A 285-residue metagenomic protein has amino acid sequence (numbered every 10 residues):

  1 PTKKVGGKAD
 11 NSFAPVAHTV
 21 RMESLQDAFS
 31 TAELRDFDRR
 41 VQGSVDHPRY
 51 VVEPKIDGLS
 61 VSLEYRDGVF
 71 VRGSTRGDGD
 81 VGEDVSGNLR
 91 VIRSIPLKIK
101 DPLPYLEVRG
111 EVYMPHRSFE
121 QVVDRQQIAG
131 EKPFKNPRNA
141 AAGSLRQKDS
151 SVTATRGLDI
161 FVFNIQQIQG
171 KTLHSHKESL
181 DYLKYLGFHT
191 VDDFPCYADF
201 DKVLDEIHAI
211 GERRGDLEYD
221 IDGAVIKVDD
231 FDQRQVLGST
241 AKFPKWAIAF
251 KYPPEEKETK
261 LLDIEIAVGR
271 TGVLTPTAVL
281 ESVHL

Functional and structural regions predicted by a protein language model:
P1-L285: RNA/tRNA-interacting regions in translation and RNA-turnover enzymes
